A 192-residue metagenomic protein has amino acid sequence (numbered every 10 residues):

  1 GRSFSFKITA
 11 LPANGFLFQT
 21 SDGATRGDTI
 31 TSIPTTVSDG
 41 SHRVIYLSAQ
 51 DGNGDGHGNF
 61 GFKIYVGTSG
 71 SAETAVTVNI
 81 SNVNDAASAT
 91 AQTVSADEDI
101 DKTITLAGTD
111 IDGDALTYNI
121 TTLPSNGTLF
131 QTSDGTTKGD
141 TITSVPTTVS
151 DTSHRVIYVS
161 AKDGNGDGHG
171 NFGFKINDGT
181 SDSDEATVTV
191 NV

Functional and structural regions predicted by a protein language model:
G1-D85, S95-D101, L106-A115, T121-V192: Acidic, turn/loop-rich segments in luminal/extracellular domains of secretory-pathway and cell-surface proteins
A89-T93: Surface-exposed, proline-enriched loop/turn segments that connect beta strands in immunoglobulin-like
